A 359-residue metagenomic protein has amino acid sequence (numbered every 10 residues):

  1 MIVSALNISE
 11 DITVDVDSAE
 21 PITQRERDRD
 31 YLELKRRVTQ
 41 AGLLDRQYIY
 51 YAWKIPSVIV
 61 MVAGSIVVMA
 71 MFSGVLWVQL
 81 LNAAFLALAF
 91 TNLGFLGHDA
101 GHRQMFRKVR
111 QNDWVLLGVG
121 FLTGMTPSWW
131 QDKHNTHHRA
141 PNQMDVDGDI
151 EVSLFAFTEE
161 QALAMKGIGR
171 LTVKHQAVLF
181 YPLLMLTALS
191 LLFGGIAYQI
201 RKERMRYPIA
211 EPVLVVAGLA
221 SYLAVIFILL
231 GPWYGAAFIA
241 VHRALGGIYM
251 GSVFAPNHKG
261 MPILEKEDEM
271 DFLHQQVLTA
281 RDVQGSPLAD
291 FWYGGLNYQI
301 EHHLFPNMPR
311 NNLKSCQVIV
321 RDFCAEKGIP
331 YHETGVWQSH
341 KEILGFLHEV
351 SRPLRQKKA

Functional and structural regions predicted by a protein language model:
N7-E10, V16, G260, S339 (+2 more regions): Conserved catalytic cores of large enzyme domains
N7-R25, W114-L117, L163: Short, contiguous pre-domain boundary segments
T13-R37, L179-S190: Short, charged cytosolic
E26-K35, V60-V67, D268-E269, L273-P287: Conserved oxyanion/phosphate-binding beta-strand-loop segments in alpha/beta enzyme cores
R37-Y48, Q161-G169: Cytosolic juxtamembrane amphipathic/interface segments immediately preceding and feeding into a transmembrane helix
R46-L93, G120-M125, K174-L191, M205-V253: Alpha-helical bilayer-embedded segments of polytopic membrane proteins, i.e., transmembrane/intramembrane helices
F85-R204, E265-L354: Membrane-embedded catalytic scaffold of the fatty acid hydroxylase/desaturase
M185, M250-E267: Transmembrane alpha-helix/helix-exit interface in multi-pass inner-membrane proteins
